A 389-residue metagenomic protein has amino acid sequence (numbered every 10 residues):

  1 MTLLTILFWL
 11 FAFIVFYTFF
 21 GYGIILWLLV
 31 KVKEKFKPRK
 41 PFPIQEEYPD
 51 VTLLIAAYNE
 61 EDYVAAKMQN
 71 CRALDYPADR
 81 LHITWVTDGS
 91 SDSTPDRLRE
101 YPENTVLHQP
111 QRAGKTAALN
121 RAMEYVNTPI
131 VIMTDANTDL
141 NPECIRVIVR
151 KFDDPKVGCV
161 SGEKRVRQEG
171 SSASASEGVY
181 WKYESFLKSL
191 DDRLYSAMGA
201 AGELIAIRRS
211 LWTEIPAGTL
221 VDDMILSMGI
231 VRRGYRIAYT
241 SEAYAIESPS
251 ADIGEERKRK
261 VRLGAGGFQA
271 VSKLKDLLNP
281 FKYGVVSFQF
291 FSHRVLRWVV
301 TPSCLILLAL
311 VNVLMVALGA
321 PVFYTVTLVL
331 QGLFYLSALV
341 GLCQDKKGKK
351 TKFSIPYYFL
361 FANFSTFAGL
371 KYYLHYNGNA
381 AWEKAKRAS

Functional and structural regions predicted by a protein language model:
M1-I44: N-terminal membrane-anchoring/stem segments of glycan-assembly enzymes
V32-K33, Q45, R297-G378: Membrane-embedded multi-pass helical conduit in multi-pass membrane proteins, especially envelope-biosynthetic
P49-T52, H82, I225: Cell-envelope/extracellular polymer assembly enzymes that use nucleotide-activated donors
T52, N70, P77, V86-P95 (+2 more regions): A conserved acidic beta->alpha catalytic loop
Y63-A66, R80, S90-E100, E143: Acidic helix N-cap motif at the loop->helix transition within catalytic regions of sugar-transfer enzymes
Q111, T116-A118, T128, P142-T219 (+1 more regions): Long helical/loop segments within the catalytic core of UDP-sugar-dependent glycosyltransferases, especially the large
V131: Short aromatic/hydrophobic "clamp" motif used to bind/position activated sugar donors
F152-Y183, G218-D222, S227-H293, Y358 (+1 more regions): Catalytic donor/gating beta->alpha subdomain of glycosyltransferases that bind UDP-sugars
